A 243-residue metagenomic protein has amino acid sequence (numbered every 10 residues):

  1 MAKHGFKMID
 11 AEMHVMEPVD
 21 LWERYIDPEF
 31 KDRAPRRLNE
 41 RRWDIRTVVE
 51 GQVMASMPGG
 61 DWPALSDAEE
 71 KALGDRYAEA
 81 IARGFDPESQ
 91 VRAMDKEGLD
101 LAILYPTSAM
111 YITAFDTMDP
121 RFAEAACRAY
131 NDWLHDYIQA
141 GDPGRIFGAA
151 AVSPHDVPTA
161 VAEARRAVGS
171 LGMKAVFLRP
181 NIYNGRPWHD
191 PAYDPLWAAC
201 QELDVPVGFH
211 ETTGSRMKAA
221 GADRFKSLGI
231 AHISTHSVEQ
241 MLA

Functional and structural regions predicted by a protein language model:
M1-A243: Helix-coil boundary/capping segments in enzymes
